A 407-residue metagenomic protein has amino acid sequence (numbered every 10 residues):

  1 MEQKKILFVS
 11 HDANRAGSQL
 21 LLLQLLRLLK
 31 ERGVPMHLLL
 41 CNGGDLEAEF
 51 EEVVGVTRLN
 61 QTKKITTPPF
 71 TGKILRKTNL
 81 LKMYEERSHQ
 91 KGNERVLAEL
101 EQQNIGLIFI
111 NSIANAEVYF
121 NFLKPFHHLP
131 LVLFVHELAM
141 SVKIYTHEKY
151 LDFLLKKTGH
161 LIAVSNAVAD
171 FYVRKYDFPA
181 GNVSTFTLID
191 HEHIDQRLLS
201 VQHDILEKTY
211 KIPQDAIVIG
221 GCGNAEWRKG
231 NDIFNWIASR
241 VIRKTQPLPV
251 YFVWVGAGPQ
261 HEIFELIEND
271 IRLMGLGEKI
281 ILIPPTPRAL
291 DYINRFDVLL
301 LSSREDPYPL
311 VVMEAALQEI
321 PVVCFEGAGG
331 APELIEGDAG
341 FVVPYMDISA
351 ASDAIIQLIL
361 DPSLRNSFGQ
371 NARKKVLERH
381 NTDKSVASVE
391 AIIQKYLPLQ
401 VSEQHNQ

Functional and structural regions predicted by a protein language model:
Q19-Q24, I217, N224-I242, E262-E265 (+1 more regions): A conserved mid-protein helix/loop that constitutes part of the nucleotide-sugar donor-binding site
L39-D45, C222, Y251-E265: Glycosyltransferase donor-sugar binding loop
T57-N60, K156-V201: Donor nucleotide-sugar binding/catalytic pocket of nucleotide-sugar-dependent glycosyltransferases
F264-P284: Nucleotide-activated donor-binding/catalytic signature segment of Leloir-type glycosyltransferases, i.e., the conserved
P285, R304: Aromatic "clamp/platform" in nucleotide-sugar-dependent glycosyltransferases that forms part of the donor/acceptor
P321-F325: Short hydrophobic beta-strand element within catalytic cores of glycosyltransferases and related nucleotide-activated
P332-I356, S363-L364: Change "using UDP/GDP/dTDP sugars" to "using nucleotide sugars
A350, Q357, L364-R379, S385-A391: A short, well-ordered alpha-helix in the C-terminal region of glycosyltransferases
